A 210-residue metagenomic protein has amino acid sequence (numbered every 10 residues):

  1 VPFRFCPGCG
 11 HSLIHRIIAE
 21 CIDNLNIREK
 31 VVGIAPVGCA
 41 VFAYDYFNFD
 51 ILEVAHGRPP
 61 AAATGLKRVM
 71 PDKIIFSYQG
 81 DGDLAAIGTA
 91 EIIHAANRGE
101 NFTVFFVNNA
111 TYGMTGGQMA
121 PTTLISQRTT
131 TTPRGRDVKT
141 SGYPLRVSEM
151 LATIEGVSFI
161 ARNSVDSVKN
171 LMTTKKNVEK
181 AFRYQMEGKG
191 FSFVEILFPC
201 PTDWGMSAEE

Functional and structural regions predicted by a protein language model:
V1-A55: Active-site diphosphate/adenylate-binding microenvironment
C6-P7, D50-I51, Q79-D81, R136 (+1 more regions): A generic structural signal for short
P7, L25-R28, R68-P71, S77 (+3 more regions): Solvent-exposed alpha-helices and their adjacent loops that cap or buttress functional pockets in soluble metabolic
G10, I14, R58-A62, Y143 (+1 more regions): Catalytic-loop motifs flanking and including active-site residues across diverse enzymes
V37-G113, K176-K180: Thiamine diphosphate
A86-F102, V107, T111-E210: Glycine-rich ThDP/TPP pyrophosphate-binding loop and its adjacent helix/strand module within ThDP-dependent enzymes
